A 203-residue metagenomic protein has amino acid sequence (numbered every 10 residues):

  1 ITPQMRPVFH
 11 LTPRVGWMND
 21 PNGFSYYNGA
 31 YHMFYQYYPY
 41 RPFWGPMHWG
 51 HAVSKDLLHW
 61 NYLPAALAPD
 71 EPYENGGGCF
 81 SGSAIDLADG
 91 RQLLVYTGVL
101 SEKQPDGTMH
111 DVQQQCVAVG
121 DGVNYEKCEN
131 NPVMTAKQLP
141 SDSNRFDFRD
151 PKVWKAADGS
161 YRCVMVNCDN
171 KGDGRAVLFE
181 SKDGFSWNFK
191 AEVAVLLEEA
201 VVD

Functional and structural regions predicted by a protein language model:
I1-D150, K155-D203: Beta-rich carbohydrate-recognition and catalytic domains
